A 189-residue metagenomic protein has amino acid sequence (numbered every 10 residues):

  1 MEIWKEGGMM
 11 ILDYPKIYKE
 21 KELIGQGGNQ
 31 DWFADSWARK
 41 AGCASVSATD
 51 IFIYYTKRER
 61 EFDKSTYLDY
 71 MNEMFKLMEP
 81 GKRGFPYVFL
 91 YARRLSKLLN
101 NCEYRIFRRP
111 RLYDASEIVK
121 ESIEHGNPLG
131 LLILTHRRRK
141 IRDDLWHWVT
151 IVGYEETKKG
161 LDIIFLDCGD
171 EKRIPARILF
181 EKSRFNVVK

Functional and structural regions predicted by a protein language model:
M1-F85: Active-site-adjacent structural segments surrounding the nucleophilic cysteine of cysteine proteases and isopeptidases
I3-I17, Y70-K189: Conserved active-site-adjacent core of cysteine acyl-enzyme catalytic domains
